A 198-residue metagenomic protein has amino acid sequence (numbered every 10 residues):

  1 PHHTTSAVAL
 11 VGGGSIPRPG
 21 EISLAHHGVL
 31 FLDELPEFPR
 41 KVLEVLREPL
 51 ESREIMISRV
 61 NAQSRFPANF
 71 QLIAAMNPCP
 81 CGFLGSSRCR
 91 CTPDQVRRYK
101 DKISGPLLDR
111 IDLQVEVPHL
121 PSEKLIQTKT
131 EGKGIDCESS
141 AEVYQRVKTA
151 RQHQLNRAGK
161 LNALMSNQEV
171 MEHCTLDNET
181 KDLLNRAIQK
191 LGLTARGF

Functional and structural regions predicted by a protein language model:
P1-G12, F70-Q71, C79: P-loop NTPase switch/communication element
T5-L30, Q63: Conserved alpha-helical scaffold flanking the Walker A/P-loop in AAA+ ATPase domains
I16-P17, R40-F198: Basic, amphipathic alpha-helical bundle interface domains used for macromolecular binding and assembly
H27, D33-L35, V45: Walker B catalytic acidic pair
L30-F31, E37-F38, S122: Residues immediately C-terminal
